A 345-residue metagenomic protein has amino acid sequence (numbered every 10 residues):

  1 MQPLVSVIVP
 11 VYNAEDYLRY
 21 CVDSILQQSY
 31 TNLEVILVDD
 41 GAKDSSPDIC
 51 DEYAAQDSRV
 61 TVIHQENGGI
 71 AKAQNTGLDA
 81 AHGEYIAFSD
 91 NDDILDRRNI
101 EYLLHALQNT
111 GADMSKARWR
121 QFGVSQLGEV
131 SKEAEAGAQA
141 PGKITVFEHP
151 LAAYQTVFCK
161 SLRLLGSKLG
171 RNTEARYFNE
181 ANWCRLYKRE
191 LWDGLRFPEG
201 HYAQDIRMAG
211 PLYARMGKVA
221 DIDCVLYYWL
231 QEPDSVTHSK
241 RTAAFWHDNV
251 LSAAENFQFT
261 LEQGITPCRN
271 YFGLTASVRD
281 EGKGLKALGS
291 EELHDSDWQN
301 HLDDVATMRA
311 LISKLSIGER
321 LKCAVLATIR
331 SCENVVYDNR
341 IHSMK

Functional and structural regions predicted by a protein language model:
M1-L26: N-proximal low-complexity "stem/linker" segments adjacent to membrane-targeting elements
S24, T31, D39-D48: A conserved acidic beta->alpha catalytic loop
L33-G41, T61-E66, D90-N91: Short beta-strand/loop segment that forms part of the nucleotide-sugar
Q65-A81, I94, Y102: Glycine-rich, basic loop-to-helix element that forms the pyrophosphate-binding segment of sugar-nucleotide handling
I86: Short aromatic/hydrophobic "clamp" motif used to bind/position activated sugar donors
I94-V219, D234-A243: Donor-binding/catalytic cores of nucleotide-activated saccharide and glycerol-phosphate transferases/polymerases
L226-E232, S239-C268, V278-R309: Catalytic core of nucleotide-sugar-dependent glycosyltransferases
K286-K345: Membrane-interface aromatic/basic loop that binds lipid-linked glycans or pyrophosphate carriers, typified by
